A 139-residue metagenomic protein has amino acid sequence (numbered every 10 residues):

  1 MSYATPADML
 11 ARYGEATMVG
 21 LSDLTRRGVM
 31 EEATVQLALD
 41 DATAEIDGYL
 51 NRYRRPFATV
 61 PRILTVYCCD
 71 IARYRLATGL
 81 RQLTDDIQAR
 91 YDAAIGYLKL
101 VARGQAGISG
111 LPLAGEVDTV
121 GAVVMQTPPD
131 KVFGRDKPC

Functional and structural regions predicted by a protein language model:
M1-L64, V120-C139: Conserved short "hinge" loops at termini or chain/domain junctions
I63-R73: Core structural elements
Y74-C139: Short loop/turn elements at secondary-structure junctions
